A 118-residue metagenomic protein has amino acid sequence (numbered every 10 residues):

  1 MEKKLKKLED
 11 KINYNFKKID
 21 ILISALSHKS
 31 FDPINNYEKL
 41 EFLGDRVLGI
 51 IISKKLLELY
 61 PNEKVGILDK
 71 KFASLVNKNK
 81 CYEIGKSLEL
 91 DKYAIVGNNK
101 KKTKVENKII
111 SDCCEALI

Functional and structural regions predicted by a protein language model:
M1-I118: RNase III-family endoribonuclease catalytic core
